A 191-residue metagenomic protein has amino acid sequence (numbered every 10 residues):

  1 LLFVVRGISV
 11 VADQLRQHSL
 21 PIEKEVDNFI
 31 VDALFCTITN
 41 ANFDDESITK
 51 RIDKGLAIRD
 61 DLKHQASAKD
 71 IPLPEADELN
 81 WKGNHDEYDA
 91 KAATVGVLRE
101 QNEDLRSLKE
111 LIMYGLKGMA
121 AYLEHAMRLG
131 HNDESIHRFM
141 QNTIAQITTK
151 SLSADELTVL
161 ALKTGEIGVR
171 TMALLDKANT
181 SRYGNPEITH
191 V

Functional and structural regions predicted by a protein language model:
L1-V191: Metallocofactor- and cofactor-centric catalytic cores in central/energy metabolism, strongly enriched
